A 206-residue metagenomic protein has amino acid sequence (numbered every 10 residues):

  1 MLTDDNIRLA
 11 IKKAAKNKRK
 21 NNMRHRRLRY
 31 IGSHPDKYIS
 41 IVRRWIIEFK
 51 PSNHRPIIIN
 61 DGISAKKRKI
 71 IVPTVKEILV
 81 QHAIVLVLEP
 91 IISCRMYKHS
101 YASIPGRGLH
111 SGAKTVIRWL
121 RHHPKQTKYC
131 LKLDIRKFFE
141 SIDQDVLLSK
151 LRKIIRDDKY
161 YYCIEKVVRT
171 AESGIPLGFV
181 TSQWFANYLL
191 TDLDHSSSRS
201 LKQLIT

Functional and structural regions predicted by a protein language model:
M1-S40: Non-catalytic, polymerase-adjacent accessory regions of viral genome-replication enzymes
D5-R8, D36, S40, P73 (+8 more regions): Non-catalytic, well-ordered alpha-helical scaffold segments
I7, I41-K66, L79, R156-T170: Reverse-transcriptase-like RNA-dependent polymerase core
A15-R29, N60-I71, Y97-H99: Glycine-/proline-rich flexible loop or hinge segments
L28-G32, P73, A102, G106 (+2 more regions): Conserved phosphate/pyrophosphate-binding and hydrolysis machinery centered on Walker-type P-loop NTPases, extending
I57, I117-T206: Conserved polymerase palm-domain catalytic core
K67-M96, E172-S200: Conserved pre-motif C helix in the palm subdomain of viral-like polymerases
V85-D143: Active-site-proximal segment of RNA-dependent polymerases
